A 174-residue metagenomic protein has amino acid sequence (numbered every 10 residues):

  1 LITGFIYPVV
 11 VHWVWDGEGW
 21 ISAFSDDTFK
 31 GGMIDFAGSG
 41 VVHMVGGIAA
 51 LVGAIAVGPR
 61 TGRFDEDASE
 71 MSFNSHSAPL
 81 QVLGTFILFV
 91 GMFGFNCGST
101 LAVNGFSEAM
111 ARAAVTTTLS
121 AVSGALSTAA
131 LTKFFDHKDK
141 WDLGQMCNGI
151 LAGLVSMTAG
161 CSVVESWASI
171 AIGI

Functional and structural regions predicted by a protein language model:
L1-I174: Hydrophobic alpha-helical transmembrane bundles of multi-pass membrane proteins
